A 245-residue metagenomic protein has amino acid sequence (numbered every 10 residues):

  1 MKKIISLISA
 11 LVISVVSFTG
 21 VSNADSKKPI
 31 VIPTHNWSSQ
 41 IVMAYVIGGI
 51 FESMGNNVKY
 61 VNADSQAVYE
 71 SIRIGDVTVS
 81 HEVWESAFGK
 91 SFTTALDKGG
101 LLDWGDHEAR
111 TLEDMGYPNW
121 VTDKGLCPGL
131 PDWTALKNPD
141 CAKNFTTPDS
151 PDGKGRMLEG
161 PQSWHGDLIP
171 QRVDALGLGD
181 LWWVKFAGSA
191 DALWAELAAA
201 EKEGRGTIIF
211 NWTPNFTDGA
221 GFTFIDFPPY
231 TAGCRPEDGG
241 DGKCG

Functional and structural regions predicted by a protein language model:
M1-I8: Bacterial N-terminal signal peptides that target proteins for export
I13-N23: C-terminal segment of classical bacterial N-terminal signal peptides
S26-S39, N56-V61, G153-L158: Short, well-ordered beta-strand elements
W37-S38, N56-R73, V184-E196: Short helix-initiation/N-cap motifs at beta->coil->alpha
A44, A63-G100, A198-A200, F216-T223: Pocket-flanking alpha-helical
I47-G55, A135, D140-W183: Ligand-binding cleft/hinge of the Venus flytrap
V77-E82, R156-P236: Ligand-binding pocket segment of bilobal, Venus flytrap-like solute-binding proteins
G100-L158: A conserved helix-loop-strand patch within extracytoplasmic ligand-binding domains of the periplasmic binding
